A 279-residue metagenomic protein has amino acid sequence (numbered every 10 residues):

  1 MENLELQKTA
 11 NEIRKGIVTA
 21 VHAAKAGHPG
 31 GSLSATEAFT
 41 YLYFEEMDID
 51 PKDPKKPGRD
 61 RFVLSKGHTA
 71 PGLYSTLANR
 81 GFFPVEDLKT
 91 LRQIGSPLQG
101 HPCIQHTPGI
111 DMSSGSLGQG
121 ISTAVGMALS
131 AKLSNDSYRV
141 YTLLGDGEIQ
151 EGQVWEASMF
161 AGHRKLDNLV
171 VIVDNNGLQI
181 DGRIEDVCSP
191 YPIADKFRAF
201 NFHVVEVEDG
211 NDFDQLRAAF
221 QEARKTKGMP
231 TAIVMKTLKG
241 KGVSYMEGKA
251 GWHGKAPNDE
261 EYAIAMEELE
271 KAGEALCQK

Functional and structural regions predicted by a protein language model:
M1-I13: N-terminal hydrophobic or amphipathic helices/low-complexity stretches enriched in small/hydrophobic/Pro/Gly
A10-A26, D174-N176: N-terminal capping segment at the start of a domain
I17-V21, S32-H163: Cofactor-binding active-site loop characterized by glycine-rich and histidine/acidic residues
V63, V170, E206, A232-V234: Structured core elements
P71, I149-Q150, L178-Q179, K239-S244: Short, active-site-adjacent cap segments at secondary-structure transitions
Y74-T76, C103, Q153-W155, D181-E185 (+2 more regions): Short acidic, glycine/serine/threonine-rich loops at helix termini
G109, S113-S116, I121-K225: Thiamine diphosphate
F213, R217-K279: Glycine/aspartate-rich loop-and-adjacent alpha/beta segment that forms the canonical ThDP
